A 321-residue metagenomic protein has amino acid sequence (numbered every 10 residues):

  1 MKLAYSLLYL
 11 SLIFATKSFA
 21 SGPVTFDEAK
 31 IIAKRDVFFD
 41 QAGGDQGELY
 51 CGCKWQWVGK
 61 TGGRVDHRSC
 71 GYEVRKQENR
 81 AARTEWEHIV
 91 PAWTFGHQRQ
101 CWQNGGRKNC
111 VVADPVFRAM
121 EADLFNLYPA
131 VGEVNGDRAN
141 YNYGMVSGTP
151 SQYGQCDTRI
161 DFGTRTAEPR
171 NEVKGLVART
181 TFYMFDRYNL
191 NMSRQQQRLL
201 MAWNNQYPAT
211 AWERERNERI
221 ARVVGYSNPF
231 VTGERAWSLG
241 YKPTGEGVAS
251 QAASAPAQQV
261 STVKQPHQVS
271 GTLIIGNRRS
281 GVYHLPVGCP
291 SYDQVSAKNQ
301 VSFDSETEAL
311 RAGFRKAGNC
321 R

Functional and structural regions predicted by a protein language model:
M1-Y5: Positively charged n-region of N-terminal signal peptides that target proteins for export
S6-K17: Bacterial N-terminal signal peptides
S21-R83, L200-A202, W212, I220: Aromatic-lined ligand-binding clefts that engage carbohydrates, nucleic acids, or primary amines
Q46, F125-N126, R279-S280: Loop/turn elements at helix/coil->beta-strand transitions in domains of secreted/extracellular proteins
Y50-K54, S69-G71, Q100-W102, N109-V111 (+3 more regions): Sequence contexts marking disulfide-bonded cysteines in secreted/extracellular proteins
G59-T61, F95-C101, S238-G240, L285 (+2 more regions): Short, solvent-exposed loop/turn elements at domain surfaces
E73-E85, V90-P256: Domain-level detector of nuclease and nuclease-like folds in predominantly extracellular/periplasmic contexts
S250-R321: Mature, structured domains enriched in cysteine- and short glycine motifs
